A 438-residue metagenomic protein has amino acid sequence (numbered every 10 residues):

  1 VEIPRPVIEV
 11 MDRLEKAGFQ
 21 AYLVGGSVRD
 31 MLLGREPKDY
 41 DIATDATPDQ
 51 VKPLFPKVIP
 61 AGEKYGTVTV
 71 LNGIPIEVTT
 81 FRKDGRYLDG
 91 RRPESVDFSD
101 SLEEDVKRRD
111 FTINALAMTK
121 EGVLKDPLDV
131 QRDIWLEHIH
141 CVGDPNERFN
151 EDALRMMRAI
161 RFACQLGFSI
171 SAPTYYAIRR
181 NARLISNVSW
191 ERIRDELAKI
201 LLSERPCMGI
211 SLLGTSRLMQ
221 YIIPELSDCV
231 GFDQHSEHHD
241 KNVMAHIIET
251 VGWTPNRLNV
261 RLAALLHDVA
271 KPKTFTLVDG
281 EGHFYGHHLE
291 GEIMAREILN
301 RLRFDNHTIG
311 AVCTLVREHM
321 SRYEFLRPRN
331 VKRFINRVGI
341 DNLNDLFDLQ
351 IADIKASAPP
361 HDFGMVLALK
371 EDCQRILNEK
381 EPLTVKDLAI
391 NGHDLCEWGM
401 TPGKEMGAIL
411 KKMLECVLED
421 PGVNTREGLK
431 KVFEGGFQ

Functional and structural regions predicted by a protein language model:
V1-Q438: Catalytic cores of the polymerase beta-like nucleotidyltransferase superfamily and closely associated nucleotide
